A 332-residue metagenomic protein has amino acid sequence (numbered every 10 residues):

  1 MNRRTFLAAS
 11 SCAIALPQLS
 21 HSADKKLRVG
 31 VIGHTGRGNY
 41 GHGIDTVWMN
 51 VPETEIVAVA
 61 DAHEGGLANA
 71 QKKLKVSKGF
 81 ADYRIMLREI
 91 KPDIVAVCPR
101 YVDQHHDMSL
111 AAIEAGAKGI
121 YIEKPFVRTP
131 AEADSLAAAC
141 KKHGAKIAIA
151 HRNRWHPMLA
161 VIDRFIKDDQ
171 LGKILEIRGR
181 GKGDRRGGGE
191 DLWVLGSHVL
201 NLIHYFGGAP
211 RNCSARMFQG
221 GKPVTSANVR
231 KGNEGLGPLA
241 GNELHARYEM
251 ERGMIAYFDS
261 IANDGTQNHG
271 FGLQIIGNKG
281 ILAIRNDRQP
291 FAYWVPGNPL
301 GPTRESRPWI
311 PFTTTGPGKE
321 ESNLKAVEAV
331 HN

Functional and structural regions predicted by a protein language model:
M1-L7: Twin-arginine (Tat) signal peptide motif
A9-L74, C98: N-terminal Rossmann-like dinucleotide-binding module
R28-G30, I56-D61, G65, L74-I90 (+2 more regions): Internal alpha/beta domain cores that form substrate/cofactor-binding pockets in large enzymes and binding proteins
T35-G41, H143-A148, N153-L239: Predominantly a Rossmann-like dinucleotide-binding segment in NAD(P)-dependent oxidoreductases
F80, I120-Y121, A148, R178 (+3 more regions): Structural detector of well-ordered beta-strand residues that form the stable sheet scaffold of enzyme domains
I94, R100, H106-W155, D169: Beta-strand-loop-alpha-helix segment that lines the small-molecule cofactor/substrate pocket of alpha/beta enzymes
D103-Q104, R186, K222, G265: Short glycine-rich, flexible loops that bind phosphorylated cofactors or substrates
S197-L300, S306, H331-N332: Contiguous beta-strand/loop segments that form the cofactor/metal-binding neighborhood of enzyme cores
